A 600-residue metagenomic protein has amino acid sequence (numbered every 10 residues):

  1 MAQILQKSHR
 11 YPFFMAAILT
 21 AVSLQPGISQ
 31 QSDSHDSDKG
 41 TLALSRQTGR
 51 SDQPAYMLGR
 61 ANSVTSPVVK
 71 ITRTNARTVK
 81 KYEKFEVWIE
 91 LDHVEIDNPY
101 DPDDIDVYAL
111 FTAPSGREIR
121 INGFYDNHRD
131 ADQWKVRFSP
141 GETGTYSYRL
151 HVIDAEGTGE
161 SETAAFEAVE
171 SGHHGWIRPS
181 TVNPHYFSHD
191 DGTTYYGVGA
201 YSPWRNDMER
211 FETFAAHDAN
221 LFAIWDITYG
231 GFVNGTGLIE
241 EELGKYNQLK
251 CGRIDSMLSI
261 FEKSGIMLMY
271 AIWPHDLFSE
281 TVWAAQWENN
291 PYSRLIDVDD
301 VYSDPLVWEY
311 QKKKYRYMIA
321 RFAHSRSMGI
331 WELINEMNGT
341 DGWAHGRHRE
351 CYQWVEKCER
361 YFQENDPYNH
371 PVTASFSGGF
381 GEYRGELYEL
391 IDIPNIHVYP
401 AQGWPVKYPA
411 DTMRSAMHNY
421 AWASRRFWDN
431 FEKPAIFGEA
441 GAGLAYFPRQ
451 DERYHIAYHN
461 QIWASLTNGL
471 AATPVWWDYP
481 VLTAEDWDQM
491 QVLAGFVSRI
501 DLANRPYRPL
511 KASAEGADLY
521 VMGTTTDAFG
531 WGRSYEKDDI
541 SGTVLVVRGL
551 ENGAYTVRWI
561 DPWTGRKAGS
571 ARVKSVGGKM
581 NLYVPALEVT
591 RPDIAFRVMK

Functional and structural regions predicted by a protein language model:
A2-F14: Bacterial N-terminal signal peptides that target proteins for export
F14-S23: Bacterial N-terminal signal peptides
P26-S29: Boundary at the C-terminal end of the N-terminal hydrophobic targeting segment
Y56-S115, I121, E167-V169, S513-V521: Non-catalytic, glycine-rich low-complexity segments
K70, T78-K81, E95-I96, R426-G438 (+4 more regions): Aromatic- and carboxylate-lined catalytic core of secreted/periplasmic carbohydrate-active enzymes
P102-V107, I121-A168: Ligand-binding face of N-terminal immunoglobulin V-set domains in extracellular IgSF glycoproteins
D104-D106, I153-A155, S171-A421: Active-site mouth of glycoside hydrolases
E156-D190, R572-N581, P585-E588: Extended, polar beta-sheet/loop recognition surfaces of beta-rich domains that mediate binding to diverse ligands
